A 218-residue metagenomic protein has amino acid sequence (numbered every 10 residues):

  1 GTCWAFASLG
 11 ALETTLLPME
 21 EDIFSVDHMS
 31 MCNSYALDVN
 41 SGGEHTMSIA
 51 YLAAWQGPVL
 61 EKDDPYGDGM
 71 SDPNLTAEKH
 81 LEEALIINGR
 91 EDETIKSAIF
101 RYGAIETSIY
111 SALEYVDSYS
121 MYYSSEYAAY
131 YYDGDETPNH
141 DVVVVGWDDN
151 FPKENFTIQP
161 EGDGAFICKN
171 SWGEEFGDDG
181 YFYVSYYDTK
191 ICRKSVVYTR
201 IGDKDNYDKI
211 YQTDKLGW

Functional and structural regions predicted by a protein language model:
G1-W218: Catalytic-core signature of thiol
